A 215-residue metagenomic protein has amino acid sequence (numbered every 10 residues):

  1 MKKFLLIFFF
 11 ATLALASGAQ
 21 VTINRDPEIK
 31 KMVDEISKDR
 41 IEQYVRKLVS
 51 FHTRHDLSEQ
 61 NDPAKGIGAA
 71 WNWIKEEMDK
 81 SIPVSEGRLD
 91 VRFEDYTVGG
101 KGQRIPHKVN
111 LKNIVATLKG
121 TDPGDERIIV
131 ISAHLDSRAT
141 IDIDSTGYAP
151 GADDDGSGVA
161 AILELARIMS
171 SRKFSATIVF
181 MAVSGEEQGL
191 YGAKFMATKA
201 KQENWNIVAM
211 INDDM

Functional and structural regions predicted by a protein language model:
M1-T22: Bacterial Sec-dependent N-terminal signal peptides
N24-M32, I36, R40-K47, K65-E77 (+6 more regions): Extracytoplasmic/secreted proteins, especially bacterial periplasmic and envelope-associated proteins
P27-I36, R54-I67, G100-I105, D144-D155 (+1 more regions): Second-shell loop/turn segments in exported
R40-S50, L57, D90-F93, N113-T117 (+4 more regions): Structural recognition of the beta-strand scaffold that forms the well-ordered cores of secreted hydrolase catalytic
Q43-K119: A non-catalytic alpha/beta surface segment that caps or lines the substrate-entry region of metallo-dependent hydrolase
H55-E59, D125-E126, A139-T140: Short, solvent-exposed loop/turn elements at domain surfaces
Y96, K119-T121, H134-D136, G185-E186: Solvent-exposed coil/turn segments that connect beta secondary-structure elements in extracytoplasmic/periplasmic
T97, R104-K112, A139-M215: Acidic/histidine-rich catalytic neighborhood of metal-dependent amide-processing enzymes
